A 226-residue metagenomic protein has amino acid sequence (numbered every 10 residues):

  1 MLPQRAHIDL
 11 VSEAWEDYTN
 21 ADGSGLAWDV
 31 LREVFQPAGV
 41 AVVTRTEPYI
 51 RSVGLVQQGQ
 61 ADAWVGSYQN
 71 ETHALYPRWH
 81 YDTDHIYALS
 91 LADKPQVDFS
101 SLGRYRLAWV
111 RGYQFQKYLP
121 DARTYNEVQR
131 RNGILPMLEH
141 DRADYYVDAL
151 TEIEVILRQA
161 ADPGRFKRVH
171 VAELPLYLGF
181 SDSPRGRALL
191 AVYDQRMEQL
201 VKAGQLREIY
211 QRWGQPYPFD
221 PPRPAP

Functional and structural regions predicted by a protein language model:
M1-H73, A108, E127, A203 (+1 more regions): Extracytoplasmic small-molecule ligand-binding "clamshell" domains of the periplasmic binding protein/Venus flytrap
S12-A14, T83-I86, R158-M197, Y217-A225: Periplasmic-binding protein-like
E16-A21, V97-D98, K117-Y118, R187-A188: Short, solvent-exposed loop/turn elements at domain surfaces
A21-D29, T46-I50, V128-N132, H140 (+3 more regions): Soluble non-cytosolic domains of exported or imported proteins
W28, R32, T44-G103, R111-K117 (+2 more regions): Acidic, polar ligand-binding/catalytic clefts
W28-P37, S100-R106, F180-W213: Extended ligand-binding regions for polar small-molecule ligands
A41, Q114-G133, M197-P226: Ligand-binding clefts/hinges and TM-proximal coupling segments of bilobed small-molecule sensing domains
A92-A161: Pocket-lining segment of extracytoplasmic ligand-binding domains
